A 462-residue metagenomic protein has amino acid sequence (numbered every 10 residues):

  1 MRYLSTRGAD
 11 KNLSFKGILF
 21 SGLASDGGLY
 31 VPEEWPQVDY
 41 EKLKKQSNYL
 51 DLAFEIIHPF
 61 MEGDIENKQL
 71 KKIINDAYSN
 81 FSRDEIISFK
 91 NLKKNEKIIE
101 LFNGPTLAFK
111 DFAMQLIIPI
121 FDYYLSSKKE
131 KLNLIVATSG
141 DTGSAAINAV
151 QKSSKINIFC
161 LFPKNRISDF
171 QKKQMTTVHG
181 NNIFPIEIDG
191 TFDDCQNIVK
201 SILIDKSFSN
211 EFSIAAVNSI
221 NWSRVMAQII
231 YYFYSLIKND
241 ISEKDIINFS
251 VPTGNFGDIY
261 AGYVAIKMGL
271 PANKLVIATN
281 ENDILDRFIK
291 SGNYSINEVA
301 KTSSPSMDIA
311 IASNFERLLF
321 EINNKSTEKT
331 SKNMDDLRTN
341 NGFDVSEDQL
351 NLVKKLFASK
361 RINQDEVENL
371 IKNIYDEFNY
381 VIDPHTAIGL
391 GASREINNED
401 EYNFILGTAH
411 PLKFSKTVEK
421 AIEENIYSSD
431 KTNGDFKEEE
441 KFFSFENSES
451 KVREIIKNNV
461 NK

Functional and structural regions predicted by a protein language model:
M1-K462: PLP-dependent amino-acid enzyme catalytic core
